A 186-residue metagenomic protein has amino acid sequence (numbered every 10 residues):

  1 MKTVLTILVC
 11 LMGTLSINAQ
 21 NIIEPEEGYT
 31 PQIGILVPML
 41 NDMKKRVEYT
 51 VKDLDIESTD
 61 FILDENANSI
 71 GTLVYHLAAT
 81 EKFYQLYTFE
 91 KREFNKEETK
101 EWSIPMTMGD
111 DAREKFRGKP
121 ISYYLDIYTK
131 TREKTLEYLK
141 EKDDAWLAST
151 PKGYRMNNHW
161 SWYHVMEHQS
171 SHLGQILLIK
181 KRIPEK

Functional and structural regions predicted by a protein language model:
M1-E24: Bacterial Sec-dependent N-terminal signal peptides
Q20-E24, K52-L54, W102-M108: Short alpha-helical hairpin
N21-M39: Short N-terminal segments immediately surrounding and downstream of signal-peptide cleavage
P25-G28, G109-R117, K152-R155: Short glycine/proline-rich turn/loop motifs
V37-N41, E48, T59-T107, T150-K186: Short, contiguous alpha-helical
D53, H76-L77, E141: Conserved catalytic core of Hanks-type protein kinase domains
I56-S58, W146-L147: A local structural motif
T107-W146: Acidic/histidine-rich alpha-helical segments that form the ligand environment of transition-metal centers
